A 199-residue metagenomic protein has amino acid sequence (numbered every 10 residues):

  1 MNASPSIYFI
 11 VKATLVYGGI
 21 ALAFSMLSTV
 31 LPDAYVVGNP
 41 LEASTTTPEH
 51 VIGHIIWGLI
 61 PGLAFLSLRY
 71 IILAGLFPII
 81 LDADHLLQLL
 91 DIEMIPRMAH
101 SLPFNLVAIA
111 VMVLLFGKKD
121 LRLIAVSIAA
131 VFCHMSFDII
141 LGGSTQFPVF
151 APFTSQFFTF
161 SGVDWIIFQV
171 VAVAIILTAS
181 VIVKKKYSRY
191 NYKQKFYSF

Functional and structural regions predicted by a protein language model:
M1-F199: N-terminal membrane-targeting hydrophobic helices
